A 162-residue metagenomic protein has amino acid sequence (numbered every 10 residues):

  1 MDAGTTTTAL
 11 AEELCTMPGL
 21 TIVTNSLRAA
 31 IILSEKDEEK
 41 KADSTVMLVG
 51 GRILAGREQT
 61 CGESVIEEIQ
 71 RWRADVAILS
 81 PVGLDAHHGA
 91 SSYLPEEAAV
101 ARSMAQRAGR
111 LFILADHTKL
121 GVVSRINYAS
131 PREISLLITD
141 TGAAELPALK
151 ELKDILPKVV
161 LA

Functional and structural regions predicted by a protein language model:
M1-T16, L20-N25: Helix-turn-helix/homeodomain-like alpha-helical modules used for DNA recognition and transcription-factor dimerization
T21, L27-A162: Conserved phosphate- and dinucleotide-binding cores of soluble alpha/beta proteins, encompassing both enzyme active
